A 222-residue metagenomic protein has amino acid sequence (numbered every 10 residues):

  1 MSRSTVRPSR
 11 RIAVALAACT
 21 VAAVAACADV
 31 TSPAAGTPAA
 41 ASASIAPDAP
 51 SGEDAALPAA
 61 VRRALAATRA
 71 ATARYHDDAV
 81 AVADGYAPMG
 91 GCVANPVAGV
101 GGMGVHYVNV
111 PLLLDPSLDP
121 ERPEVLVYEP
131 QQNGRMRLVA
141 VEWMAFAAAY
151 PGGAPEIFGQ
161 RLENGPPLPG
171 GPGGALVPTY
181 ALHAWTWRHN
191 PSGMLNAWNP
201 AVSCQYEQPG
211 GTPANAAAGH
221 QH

Functional and structural regions predicted by a protein language model:
S2-L16: Bacterial N-terminal signal peptides that target proteins for export
V14-V24: Bacterial N-terminal signal peptides
V24-A26, E124: A generic alpha-helix preference that emphasizes hydrophobic side chains
C27-T31: Bacterial signal peptide processing site
G36-H222: Primary mode marks residue(s) on the alpha4-beta5-alpha5 output face of response regulator receiver
